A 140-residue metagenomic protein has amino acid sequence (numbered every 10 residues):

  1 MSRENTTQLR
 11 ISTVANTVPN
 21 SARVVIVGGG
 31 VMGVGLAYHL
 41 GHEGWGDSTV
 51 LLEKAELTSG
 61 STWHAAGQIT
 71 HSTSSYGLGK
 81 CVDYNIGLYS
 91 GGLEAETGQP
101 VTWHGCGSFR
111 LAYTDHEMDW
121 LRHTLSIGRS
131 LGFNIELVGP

Functional and structural regions predicted by a protein language model:
M1-V24, H39-D47: Extreme N-terminal leader/targeting segments of oxidoreductases
T7-I11, W63-S72: A short small-residue
T17-V18, S61, V101-H104: Solvent-exposed alpha-helices and their adjacent loops that cap or buttress functional pockets in soluble metabolic
V27, L52, L111-A112: Short hydrophobic segments within beta-strands
G28-V34, K54: Glycine-rich Rossmann-fold phosphate-binding loop(s) that bind the pyrophosphate of adenine dinucleotide cofactors
G33-G41, W45, T49, G87-E94: Short, well-ordered amphipathic alpha-helices
G41-W63: Glycine-rich FAD pyrophosphate-binding loop
A66-P140: Dinucleotide-binding Rossmann-like beta1-alpha1 core, especially the glycine-rich loop that anchors the ADP
